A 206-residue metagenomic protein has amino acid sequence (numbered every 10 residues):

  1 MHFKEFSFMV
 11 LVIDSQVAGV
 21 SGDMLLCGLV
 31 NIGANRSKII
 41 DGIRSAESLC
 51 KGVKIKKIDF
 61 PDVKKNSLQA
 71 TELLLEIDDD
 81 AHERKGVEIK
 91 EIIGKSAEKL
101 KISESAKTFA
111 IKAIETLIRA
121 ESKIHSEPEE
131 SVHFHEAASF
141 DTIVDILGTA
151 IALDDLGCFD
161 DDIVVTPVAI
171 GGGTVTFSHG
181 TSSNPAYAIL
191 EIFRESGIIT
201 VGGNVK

Functional and structural regions predicted by a protein language model:
M1-K4: Intrinsic disorder/low-complexity segments
F6-V12: Extreme N-terminal starter segment of soluble prokaryotic enzymes
D14, L74-E76, V164-A169: Short beta-strand segments
A18, D78-D80, I170: Short, glycine-/Ser/Thr-/acidic-enriched flexible segments
G19, L73, D141: Divalent metal-coordination and catalytic microenvironments
D23-R36, G148-G157: Alpha-helical support elements that line or immediately flank enzyme active sites and cofactor-binding pockets
N31-H125, I189-K206: Glycine-rich nucleotide/cofactor/substrate-binding loop typically near the N-terminus or early in the first domain
E98-A106, A110-K206: Glycine-rich, mobile lid/loop segments that gate access to catalytic sites or pores
